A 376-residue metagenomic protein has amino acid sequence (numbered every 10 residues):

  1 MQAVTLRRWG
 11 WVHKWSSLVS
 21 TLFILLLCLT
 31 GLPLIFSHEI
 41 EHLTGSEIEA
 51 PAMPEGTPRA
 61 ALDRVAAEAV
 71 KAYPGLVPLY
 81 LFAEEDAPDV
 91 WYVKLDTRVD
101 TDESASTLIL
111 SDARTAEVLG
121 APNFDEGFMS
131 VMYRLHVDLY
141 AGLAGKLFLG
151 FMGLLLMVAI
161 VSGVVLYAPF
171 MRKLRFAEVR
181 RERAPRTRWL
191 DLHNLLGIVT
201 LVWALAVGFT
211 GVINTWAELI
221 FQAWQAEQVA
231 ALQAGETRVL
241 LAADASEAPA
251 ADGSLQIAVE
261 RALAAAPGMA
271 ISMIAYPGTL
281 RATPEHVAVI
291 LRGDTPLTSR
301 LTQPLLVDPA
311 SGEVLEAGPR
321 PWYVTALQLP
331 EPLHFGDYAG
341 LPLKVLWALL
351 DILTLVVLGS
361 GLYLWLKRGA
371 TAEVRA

Functional and structural regions predicted by a protein language model:
M1-A376: Conserved histidines in hydrophobic membrane contexts and catalytic metal-binding motifs
